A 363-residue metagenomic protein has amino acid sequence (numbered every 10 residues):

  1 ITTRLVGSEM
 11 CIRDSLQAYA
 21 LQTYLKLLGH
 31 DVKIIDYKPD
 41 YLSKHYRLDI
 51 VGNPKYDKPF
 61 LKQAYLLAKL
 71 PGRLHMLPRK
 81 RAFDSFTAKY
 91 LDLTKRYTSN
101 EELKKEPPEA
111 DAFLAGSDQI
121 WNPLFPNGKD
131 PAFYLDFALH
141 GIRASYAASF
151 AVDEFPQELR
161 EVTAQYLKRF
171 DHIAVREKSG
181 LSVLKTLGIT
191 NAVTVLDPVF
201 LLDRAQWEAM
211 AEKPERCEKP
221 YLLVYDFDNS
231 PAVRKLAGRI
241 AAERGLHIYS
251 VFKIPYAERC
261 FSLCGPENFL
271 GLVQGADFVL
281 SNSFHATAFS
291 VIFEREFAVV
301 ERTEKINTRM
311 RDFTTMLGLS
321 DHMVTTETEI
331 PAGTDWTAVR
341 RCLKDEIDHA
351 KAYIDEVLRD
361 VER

Functional and structural regions predicted by a protein language model:
I1-G7, I12: Single conserved hydrophobic/aromatic residue that forms the stacking wall/gate of nucleotide- or nucleobase-binding
E9, L16-Q165: Aromatic- and Gly/Pro-rich donor/ligand-binding loops that form nucleotide- or phosphate-bearing donor binding pockets
A110, F170, A276: An anion/phosphate-binding loop that grips the pyrophosphate of nucleotide cofactors and donors
D111-R160, I189, T194-F261, P266: Active-site donor-nucleotide binding/catalytic segment of nucleotide-sugar enzymes
A164-R169, V273: A conserved, positively charged/aromatic
F170-E177, L280: A short beta-strand/loop micro-motif in the catalytic core of glycosyltransferases that engages the nucleotide-sugar
L272-D312: A donor-sugar binding/catalytic signature common to diverse glycosyltransferases and related nucleotide-sugar
T315-R363: Leloir-type glycosyltransferase catalytic cores
